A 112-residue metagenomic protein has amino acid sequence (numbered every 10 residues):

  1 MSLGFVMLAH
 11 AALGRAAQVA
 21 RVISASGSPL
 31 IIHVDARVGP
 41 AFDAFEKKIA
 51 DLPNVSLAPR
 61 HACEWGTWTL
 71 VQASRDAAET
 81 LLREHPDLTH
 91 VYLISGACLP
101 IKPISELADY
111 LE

Functional and structural regions predicted by a protein language model:
M1, V22-A25: Extreme N-terminal leader/anchor segments
M1-G14: N-proximal low-complexity "stem/linker" segments adjacent to membrane-targeting elements
A12-I23: Short, well-formed alpha-helical segments that are part of the catalytic scaffolds of diverse glycosyltransferases
A17-V19, A41-A44, L70, K102-E106: A short acidic (Asp/Glu
S24-P59: Acidic donor-binding segment of Leloir-type glycosyltransferases
I49-T89, L99: Active-site-proximal specificity loops/subdomain of glycosyltransferases
C98-E112: Conserved donor-nucleotide/metal-binding helix-loop-beta segment in metal-dependent transferases, i.e., the alpha-helix
